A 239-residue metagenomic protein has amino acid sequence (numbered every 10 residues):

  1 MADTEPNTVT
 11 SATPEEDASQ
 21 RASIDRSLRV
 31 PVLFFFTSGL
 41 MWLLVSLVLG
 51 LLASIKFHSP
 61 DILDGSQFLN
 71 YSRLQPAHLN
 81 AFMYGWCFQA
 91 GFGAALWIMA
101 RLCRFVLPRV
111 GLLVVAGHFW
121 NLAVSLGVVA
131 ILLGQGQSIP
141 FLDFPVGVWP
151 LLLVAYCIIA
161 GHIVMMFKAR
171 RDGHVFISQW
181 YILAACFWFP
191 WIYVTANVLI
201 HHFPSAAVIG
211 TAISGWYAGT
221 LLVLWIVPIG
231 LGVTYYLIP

Functional and structural regions predicted by a protein language model:
M1-P239: Hydrophobic alpha-helical transmembrane segments of multi-pass integral membrane proteins
